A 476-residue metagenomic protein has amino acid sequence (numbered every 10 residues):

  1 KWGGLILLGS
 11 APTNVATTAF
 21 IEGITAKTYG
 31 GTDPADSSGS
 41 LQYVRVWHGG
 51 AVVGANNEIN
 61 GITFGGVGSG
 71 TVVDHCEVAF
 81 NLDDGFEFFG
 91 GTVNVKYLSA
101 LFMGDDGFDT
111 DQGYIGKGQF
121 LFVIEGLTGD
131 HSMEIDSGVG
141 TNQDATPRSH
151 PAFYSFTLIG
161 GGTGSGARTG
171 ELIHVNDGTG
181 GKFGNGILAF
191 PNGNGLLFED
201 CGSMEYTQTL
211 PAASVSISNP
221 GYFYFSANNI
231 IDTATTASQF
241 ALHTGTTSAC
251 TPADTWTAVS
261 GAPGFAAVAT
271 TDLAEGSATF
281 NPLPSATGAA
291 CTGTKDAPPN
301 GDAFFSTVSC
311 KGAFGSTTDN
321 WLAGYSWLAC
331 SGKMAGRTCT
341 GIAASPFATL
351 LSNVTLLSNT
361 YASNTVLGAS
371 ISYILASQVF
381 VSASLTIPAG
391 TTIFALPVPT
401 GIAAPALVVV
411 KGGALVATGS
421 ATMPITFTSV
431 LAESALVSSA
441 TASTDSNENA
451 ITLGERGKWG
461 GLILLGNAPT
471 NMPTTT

Functional and structural regions predicted by a protein language model:
K1-A369, I374-P388, L396-A414, S420-T476: Extracellular beta-rich repeat passengers
I393: Extended, charged catalytic domains and RNA/DNA-binding interfaces, predominantly in divalent-metal-using enzymes
